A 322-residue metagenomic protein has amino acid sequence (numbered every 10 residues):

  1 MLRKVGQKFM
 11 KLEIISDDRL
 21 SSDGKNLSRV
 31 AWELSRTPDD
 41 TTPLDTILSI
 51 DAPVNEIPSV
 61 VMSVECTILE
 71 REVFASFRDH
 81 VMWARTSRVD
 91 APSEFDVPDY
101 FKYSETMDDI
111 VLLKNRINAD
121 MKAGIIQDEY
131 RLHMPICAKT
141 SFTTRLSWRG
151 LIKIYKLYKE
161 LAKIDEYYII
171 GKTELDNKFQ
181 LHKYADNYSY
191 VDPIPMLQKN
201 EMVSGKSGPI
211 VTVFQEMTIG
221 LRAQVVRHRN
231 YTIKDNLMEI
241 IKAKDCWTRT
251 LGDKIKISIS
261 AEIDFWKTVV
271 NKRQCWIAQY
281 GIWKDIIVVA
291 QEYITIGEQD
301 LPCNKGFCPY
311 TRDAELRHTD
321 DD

Functional and structural regions predicted by a protein language model:
M1-D322: Family-specific signature for flavin-dependent thymidylate synthase
